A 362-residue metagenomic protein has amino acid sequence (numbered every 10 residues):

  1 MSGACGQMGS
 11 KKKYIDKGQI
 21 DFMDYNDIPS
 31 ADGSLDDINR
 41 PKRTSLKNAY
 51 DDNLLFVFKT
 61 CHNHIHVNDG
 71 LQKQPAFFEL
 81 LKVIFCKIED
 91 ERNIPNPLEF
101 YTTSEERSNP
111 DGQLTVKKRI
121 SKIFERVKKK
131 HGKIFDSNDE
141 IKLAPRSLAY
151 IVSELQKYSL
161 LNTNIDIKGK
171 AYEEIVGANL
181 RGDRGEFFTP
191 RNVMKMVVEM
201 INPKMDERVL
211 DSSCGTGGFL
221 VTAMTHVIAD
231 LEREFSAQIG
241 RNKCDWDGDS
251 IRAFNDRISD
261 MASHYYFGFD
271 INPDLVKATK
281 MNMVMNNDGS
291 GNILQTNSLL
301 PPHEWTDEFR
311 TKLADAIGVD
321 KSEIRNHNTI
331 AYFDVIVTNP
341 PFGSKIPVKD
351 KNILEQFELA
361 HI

Functional and structural regions predicted by a protein language model:
M1-D16: Nucleic-acid nuclease catalytic cores
I15-A49: Non-catalytic C-terminal interaction segments of nucleic acid-processing enzymes
D52-L71, I151-S153: Short amphipathic alpha-helical segments and their helix-coil junctions
T60, H64-I65, I167-N192, V198-M200: Class I SAM-dependent transferase core
H66-L80, L161-D166: Structural motif
L81, F85-G177: Long recognition/docking surfaces used for binding and targeting
F187-D320, H327-A331, V335, G343: Conserved S-adenosyl-L-methionine
F235-I239, F342-I362: Mobile active-site "lid"/loop adjacent to the S-adenosyl-L-methionine
